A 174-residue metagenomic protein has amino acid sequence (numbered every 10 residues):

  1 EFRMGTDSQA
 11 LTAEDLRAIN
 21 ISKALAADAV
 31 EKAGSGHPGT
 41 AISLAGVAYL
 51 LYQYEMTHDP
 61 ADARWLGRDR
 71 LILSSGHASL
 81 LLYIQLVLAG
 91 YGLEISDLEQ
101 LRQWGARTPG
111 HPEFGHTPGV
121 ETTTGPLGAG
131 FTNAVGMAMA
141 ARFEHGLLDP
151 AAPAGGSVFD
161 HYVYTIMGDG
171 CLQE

Functional and structural regions predicted by a protein language model:
E1-R3: Short, Lys/Arg-enriched N-terminal segments with co-localized hydrophobic residues within the first ~10-30 amino acids
Q9: A domain-level signal for the structural core that forms small-molecule/cofactor-binding pockets and catalytic centers
T12-A18: N-terminal accessory segments
D15, S35-A41: Flexible, glycine/charged-enriched surface loops at secondary-structure junctions
I21-S35: N-terminal capping segment at the start of a domain
S43-E174: Cofactor-binding active-site loop characterized by glycine-rich and histidine/acidic residues
